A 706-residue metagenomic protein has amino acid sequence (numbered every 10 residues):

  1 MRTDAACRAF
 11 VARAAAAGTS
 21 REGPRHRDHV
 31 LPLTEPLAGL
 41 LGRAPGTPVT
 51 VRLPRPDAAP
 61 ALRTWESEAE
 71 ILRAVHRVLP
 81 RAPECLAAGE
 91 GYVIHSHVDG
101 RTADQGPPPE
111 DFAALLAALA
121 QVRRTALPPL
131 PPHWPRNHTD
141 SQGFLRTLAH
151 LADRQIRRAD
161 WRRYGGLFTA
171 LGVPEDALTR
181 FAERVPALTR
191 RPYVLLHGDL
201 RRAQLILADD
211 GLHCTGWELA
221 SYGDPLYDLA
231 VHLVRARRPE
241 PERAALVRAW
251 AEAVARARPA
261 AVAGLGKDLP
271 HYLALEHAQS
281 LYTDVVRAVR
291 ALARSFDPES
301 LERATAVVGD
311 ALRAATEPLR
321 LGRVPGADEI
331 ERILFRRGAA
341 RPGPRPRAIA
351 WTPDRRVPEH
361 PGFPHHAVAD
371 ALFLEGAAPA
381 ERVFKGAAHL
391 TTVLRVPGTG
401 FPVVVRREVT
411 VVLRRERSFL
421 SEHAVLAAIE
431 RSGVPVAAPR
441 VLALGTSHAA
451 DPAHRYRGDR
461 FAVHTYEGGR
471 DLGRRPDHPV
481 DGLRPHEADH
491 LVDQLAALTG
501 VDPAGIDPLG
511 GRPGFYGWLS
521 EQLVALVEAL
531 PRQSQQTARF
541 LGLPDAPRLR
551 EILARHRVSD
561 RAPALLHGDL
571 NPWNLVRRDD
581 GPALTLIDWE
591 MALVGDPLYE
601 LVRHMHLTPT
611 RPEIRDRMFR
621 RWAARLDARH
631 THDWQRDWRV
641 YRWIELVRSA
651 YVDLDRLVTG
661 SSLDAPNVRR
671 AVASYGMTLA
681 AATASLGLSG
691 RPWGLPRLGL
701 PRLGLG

Functional and structural regions predicted by a protein language model:
R2-A17, L127-R136, D140-H197, E359-G376 (+1 more regions): An alpha-helical support segment within catalytic cores of ATP-dependent transferases
E22-V51, A182-Y227, K385-R395, I552-Y599: Active-site acidic catalytic loop and adjacent metal/ATP-binding pocket of ATP-dependent phosphoryl transfer enzymes
H26, T34-N137, R382-R512: ATP-binding pocket architecture of kinase catalytic cores
G91-P107, R124, R157-Y164, R258-K267 (+8 more regions): A glycine-centered beta->alpha junction motif in the catalytic cores of kinase/phosphotransferase enzymes
A113-I156, A327-A340, A504, P508-G511 (+3 more regions): Coupling/switch/interface segments within P-loop NTPase motor domains and analogous charged loops in nucleic-acid
L226-A260, H277-R294, L598-T631, L646-L663: Active-site activation/catalytic loop segments of kinase-like enzymes and analogous catalytic loops in related
T283-H360, V652-G706: ATP/Mg2+ or Mg2+-diphosphate-binding catalytic cores that bind nucleotide phosphates or diphosphates via glycine-rich
A311, A315-E317, I333-W351, R356-V403 (+2 more regions): Extended non-globular C-terminal regions
